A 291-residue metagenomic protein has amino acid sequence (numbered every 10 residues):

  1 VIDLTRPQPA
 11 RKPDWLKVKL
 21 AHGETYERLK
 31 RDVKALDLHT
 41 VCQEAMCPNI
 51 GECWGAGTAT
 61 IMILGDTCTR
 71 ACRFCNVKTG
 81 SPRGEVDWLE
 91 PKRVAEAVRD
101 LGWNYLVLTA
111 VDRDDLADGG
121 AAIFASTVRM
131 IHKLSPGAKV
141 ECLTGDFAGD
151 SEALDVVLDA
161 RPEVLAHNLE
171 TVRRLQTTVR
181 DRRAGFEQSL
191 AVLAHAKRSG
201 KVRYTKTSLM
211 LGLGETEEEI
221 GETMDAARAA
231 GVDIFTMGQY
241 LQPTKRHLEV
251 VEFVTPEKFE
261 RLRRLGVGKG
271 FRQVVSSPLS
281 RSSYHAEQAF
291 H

Functional and structural regions predicted by a protein language model:
V1-T60, N76, K92, E96-R99 (+3 more regions): Auxiliary Fe-S-binding modules of radical SAM enzymes
P48, T69, R173: Nucleotide phosphate-binding site architecture
A59, R70, L165: Change "...and in nucleic-acid phosphodiester-cleaving endonucleases..." to "...and in nucleic-acid processing enzymes
L64-A71: Short pre-active-site segment immediately N-terminal to redox-active cysteine/selenocysteine motifs in thiol-based
A71, L116, L175, K245 (+1 more regions): Glycine/Thr-rich phosphate-binding loops of Rossmann-like dinucleotide-binding domains
N76-R93, V98-E152, V157-A194, K206 (+1 more regions): Core AdoMet radical
